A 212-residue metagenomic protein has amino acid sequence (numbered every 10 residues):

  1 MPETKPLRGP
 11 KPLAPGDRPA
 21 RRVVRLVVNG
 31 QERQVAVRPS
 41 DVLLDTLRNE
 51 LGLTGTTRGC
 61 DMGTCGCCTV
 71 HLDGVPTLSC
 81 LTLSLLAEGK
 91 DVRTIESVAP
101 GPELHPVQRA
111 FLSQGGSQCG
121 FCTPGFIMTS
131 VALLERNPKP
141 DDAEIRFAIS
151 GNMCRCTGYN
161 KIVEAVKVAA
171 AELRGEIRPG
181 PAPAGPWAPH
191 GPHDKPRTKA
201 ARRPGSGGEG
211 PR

Functional and structural regions predicted by a protein language model:
M1-R212: Signature of N-terminal electron-transfer/Fe-S-associated modules in redox systems
